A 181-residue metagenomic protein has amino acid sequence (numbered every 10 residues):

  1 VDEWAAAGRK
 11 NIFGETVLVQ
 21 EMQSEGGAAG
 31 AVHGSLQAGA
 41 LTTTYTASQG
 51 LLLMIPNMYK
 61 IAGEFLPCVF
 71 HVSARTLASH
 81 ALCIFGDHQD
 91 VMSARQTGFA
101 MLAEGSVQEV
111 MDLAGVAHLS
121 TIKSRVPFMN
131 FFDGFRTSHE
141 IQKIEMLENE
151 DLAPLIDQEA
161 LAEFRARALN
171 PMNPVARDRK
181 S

Functional and structural regions predicted by a protein language model:
V1-S93, G98, G115, G134-F135: Thiamine diphosphate
F13, F128-K180: Conformationally flexible catalytic loops at phosphate/diphosphate-handling active centers
S24, S106-V107, V175-K180: Intrinsic-disorder/low-complexity, polar/charged segments
G27-G30, P56, A78-C83, L102-V110 (+2 more regions): Low-complexity, flexible helical/coil segments
Q37, M111, H118-S120, R167 (+1 more regions): Broad hydrophobic/π-residue packing in well-ordered secondary structure
T42, E64-S73, A94, V116-S124 (+2 more regions): Short secondary-structure transition/capping segments
I84-G134, M146, Q158-L161: Conserved thiamine diphosphate
